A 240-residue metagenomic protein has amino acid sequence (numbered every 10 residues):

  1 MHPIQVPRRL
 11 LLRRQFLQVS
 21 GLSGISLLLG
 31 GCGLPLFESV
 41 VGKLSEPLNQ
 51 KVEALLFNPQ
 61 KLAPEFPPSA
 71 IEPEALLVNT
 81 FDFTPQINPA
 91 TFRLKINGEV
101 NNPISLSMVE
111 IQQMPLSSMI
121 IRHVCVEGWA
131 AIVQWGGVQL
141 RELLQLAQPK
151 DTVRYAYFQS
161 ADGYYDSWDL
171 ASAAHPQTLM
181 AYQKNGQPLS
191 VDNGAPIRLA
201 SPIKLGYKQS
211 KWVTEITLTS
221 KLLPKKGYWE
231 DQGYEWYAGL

Functional and structural regions predicted by a protein language model:
M1-L11, Q15, L22-G30: N-terminal secretory signal peptides
R13-R14, V19-S20, G30-C32, P47 (+2 more regions): Low-complexity, intrinsically disordered/propeptide-like segments
S20, I25-S26, V124, K225: Generic hydrophobic/packing signal
P35-L240: Structured, non-membrane catalytic/scaffold regions adjacent to prosthetic-group chemistry
